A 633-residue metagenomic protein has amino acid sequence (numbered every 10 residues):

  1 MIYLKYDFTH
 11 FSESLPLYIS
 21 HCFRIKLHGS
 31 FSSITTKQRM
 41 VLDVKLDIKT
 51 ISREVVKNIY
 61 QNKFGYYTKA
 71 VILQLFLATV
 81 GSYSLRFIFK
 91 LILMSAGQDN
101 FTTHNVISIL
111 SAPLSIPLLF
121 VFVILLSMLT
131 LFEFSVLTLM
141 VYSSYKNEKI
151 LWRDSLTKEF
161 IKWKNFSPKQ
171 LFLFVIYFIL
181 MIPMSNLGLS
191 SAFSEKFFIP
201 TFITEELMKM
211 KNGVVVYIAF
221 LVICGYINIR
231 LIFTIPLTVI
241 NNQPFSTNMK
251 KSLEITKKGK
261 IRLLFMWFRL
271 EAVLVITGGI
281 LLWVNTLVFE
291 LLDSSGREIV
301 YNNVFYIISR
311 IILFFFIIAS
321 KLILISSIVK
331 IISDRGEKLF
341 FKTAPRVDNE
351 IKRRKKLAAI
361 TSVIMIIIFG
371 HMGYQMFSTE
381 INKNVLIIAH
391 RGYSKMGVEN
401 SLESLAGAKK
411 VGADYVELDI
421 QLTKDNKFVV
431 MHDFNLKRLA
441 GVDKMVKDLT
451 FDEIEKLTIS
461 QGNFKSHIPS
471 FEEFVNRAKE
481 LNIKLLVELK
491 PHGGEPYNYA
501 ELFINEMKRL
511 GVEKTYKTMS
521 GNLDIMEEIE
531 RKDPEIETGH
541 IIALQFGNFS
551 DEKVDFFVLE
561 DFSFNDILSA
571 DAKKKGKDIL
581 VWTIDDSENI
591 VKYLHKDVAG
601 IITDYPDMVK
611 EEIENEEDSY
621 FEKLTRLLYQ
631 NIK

Functional and structural regions predicted by a protein language model:
F31-V385: Hydrophobic alpha-helical membrane segments
M376-D425, V429, K437, D448: Membrane-interface segments at or immediately adjacent to transmembrane helices that form the boundary between
L386-I388, Y415, K484-L486, T515-K517 (+4 more regions): Structural preference for beta-strand elements that scaffold enzyme active sites
H390, A408, D419, I454 (+7 more regions): Conserved, mostly hydrophobic/aromatic
H432-E537, L559, K573-K575, L627-I632: Metal-dependent phosphodiesterase/phospholipase catalytic core, i.e., the His/Asp/Glu-rich active-site region
H540-K633: C-terminal active-site rim and adjoining tail of enzyme catalytic domains
